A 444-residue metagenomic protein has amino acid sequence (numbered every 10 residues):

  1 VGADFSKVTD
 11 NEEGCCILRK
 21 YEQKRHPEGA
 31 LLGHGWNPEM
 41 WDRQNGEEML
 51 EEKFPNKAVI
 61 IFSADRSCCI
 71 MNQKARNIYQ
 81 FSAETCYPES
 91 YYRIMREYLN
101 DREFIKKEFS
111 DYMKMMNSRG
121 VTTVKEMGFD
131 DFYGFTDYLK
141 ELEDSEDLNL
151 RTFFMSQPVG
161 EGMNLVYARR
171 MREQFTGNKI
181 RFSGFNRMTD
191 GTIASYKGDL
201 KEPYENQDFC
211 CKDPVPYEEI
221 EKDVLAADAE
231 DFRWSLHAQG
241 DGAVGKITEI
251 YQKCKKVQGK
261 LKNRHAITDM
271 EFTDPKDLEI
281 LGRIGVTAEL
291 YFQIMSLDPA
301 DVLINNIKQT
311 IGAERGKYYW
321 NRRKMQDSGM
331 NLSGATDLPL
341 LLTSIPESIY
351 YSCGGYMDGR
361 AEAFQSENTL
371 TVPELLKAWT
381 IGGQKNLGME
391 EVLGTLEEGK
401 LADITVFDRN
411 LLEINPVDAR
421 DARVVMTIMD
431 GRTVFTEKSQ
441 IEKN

Functional and structural regions predicted by a protein language model:
V1-Y167, R187, T192-A226, E230-A243 (+5 more regions): Divalent metal-binding segments
Y21, M115, K385-N386, V434: Short alpha-helical functional segments enriched in proximate histidine and acidic residues
K74-Q80, M163-K179, S183-G184, T273-T287: Short amphipathic alpha-helices and their capping/turn segments at secondary-structure boundaries
M95-R96, K107, L225-W234, G242-H265 (+7 more regions): His/Asp/Glu-enriched, well-ordered alpha-helical/loop segment that forms or immediately abuts the divalent-metal
D144-N149, F175, C254-K262: Short helix-capping segments at alpha-helix termini
K179-K197, V286-S296: Non-cysteine beta-strand/loop elements that form the S-adenosyl-L-methionine
